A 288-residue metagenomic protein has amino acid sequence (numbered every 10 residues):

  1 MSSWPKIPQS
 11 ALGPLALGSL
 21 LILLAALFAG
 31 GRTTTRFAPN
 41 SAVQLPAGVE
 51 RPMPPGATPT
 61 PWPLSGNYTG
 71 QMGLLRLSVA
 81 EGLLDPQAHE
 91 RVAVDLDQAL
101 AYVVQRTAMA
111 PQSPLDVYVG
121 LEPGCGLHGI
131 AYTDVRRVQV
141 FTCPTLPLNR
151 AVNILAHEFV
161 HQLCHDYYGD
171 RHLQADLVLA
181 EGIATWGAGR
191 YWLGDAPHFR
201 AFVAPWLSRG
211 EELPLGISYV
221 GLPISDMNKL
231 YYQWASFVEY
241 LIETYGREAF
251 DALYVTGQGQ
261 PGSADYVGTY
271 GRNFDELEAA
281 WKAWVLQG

Functional and structural regions predicted by a protein language model:
M1-L20: N-terminal Sec-pathway targeting helices
M1-P5, V79-A80, Q87, E158 (+3 more regions): N-terminal secretory/membrane-targeting helices
A16-L17, C143-T145, Y232-Q233, G259: Short hydrophobic/aromatic segments of transmembrane alpha-helices and their interfaces
L17-T33: Hydrophobic alpha-helical membrane-insertion segments, chiefly the h-region of N-terminal signal peptides
A26, G31, L45-M53, R150 (+1 more regions): Short, hydrophobic/aromatic alpha-helical segments in well-folded domains
T33-N67, G288: Ser/Thr-rich, Proline-interspersed low-complexity disordered segments
P46, P63-H172, D176, G262-A264: Juxtacatalytic substrate-recognition/specificity segment
Y132-V135, R150, D170-G288: Acidic/His/Gly-enriched intrinsically disordered linker/tail segments that often contain short helix/coil "MoRF-like"
